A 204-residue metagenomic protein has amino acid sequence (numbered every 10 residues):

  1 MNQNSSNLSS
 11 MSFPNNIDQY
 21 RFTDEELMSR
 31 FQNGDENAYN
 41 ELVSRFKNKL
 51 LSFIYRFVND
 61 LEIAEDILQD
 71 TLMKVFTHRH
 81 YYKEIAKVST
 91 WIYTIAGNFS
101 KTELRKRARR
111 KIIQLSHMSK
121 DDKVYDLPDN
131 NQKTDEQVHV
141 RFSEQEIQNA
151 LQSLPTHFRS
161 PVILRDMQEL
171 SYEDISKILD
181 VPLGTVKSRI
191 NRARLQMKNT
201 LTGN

Functional and structural regions predicted by a protein language model:
M1-S29, M118-N131, N149-H157, D180 (+1 more regions): Intrinsic, short, N-terminal disordered tails of RNA polymerase sigma-factor systems
N16, Q32-E41, L51-D70, L183 (+1 more regions): Short, charged helix-capping/linker segments at alpha-helix termini
R45-N48, R56-N59, I163-E173: Short helix-capping/turn signature of helix-turn-helix
S52, D66-M73, A86-N98: Structural recognition of an alpha-helix C-terminal capping motif at a helix-to-coil junction
H80-E84, T94-L115, R192: Arg/Lys-rich amphipathic alpha helix in sigma70-family domain 2
R105-R107, R159, N191-N204: Short, Lys/Arg-enriched C-terminal cap helix and immediately downstream tail that follows
Q145-T185: Helix-turn-helix DNA-binding module
